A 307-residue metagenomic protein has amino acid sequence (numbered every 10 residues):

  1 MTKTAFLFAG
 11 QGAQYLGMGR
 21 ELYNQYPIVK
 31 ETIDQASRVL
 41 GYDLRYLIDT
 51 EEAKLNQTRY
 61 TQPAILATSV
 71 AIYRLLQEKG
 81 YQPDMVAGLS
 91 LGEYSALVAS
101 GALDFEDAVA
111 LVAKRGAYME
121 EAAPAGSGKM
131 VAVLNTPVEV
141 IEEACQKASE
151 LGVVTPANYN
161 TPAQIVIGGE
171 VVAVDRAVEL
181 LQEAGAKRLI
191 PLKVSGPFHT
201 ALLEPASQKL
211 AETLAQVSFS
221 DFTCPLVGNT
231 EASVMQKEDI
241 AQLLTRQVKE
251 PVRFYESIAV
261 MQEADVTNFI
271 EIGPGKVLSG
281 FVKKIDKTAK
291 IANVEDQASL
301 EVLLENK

Functional and structural regions predicted by a protein language model:
T2-V140, R188, N268-Q297: FabD-like malonyl-/acyl-CoA
G12-A13, L40, G101-Q242, R246-V248: Alpha/beta catalytic cores of group-transfer enzymes, especially the acyltransferase/condensing modules of polyketide
T61-P63, P197, P251: Glycine-rich phosphate/pyrophosphate-binding beta-alpha loops
Q77, Q182, Q262-D265: Non-catalytic positions within long, well-ordered alpha-helices that form the structural scaffold/packing of enzyme
P191-V194, Q262, E295: Short glycine-rich catalytic loops that host catalytic nucleophiles or stabilize transition states across multiple
K249-V266: A short, acidic, amphipathic alpha-helical segment used as a generic capping/interface helix at domain edges
L300-N306: Short, charged, surface-exposed secondary-structure boundary motifs
